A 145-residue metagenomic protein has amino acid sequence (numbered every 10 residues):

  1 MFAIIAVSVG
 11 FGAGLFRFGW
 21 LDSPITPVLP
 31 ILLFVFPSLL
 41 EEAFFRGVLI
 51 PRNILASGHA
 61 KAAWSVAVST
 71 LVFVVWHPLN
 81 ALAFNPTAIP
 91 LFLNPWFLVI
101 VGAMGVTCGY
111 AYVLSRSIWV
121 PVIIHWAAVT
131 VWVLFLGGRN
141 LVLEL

Functional and structural regions predicted by a protein language model:
M1-A6: Topogenic membrane-insertion module of multi-pass membrane proteins
V7-G14, P24-L145: Transmembrane helix-loop-helix hairpins at the membrane interface of multi-pass integral membrane proteins
R17-G19: Helix-loop-helix junctions that connect adjacent transmembrane segments in multi-pass membrane transporters
